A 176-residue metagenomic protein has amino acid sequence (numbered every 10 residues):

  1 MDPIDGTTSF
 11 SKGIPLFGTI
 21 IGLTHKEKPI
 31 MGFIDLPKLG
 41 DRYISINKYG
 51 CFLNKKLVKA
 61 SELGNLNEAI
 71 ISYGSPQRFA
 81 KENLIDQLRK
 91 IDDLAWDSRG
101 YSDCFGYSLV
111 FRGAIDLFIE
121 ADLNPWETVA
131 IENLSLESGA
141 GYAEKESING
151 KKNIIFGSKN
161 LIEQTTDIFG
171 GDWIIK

Functional and structural regions predicted by a protein language model:
M1-F52: DPxDG-like acidic metal-binding loop motif
G6-T7, I71, V110, S135: Buried hydrophobic positions in well-ordered alpha/beta secondary-structure cores of metabolic enzymes
T24-K28, K38, N47-G50, K56 (+3 more regions): Short loop segments at secondary-structure junctions
M31, I70, D116-L117: Short, Asp-centered acidic motifs that coordinate Mg2+ and/or phosphate in catalytic or ligand-binding sites
L53-V58, E62, E82-K90: Anionic-ligand binding region
S61-A80, D92-Y101: Short loop->beta-strand "edge-of-pocket" segments that line small-molecule binding or catalytic clefts across diverse
D86-K90, Y107-K176: Oxyanion/phosphate-interacting regions
